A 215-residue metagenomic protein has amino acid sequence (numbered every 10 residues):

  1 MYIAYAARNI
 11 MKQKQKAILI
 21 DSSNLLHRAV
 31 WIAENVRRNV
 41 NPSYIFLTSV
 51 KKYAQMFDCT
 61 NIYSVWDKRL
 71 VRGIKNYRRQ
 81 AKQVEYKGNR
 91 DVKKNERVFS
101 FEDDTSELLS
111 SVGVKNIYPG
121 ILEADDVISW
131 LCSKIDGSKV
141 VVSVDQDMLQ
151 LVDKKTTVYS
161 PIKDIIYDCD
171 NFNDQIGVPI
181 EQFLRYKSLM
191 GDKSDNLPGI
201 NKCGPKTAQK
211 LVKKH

Functional and structural regions predicted by a protein language model:
M1-I10: Short, Lys/Arg-enriched N-terminal segments with co-localized hydrophobic residues within the first ~10-30 amino acids
I3, L122-S133, G177-S188: Short, motif-level signal for alpha-helix interfacial/capping segments enriched in acidic residues and aromatics/proline
K12-V142, M148-I166: Noncatalytic, basic helical substrate-engagement surface that gates or grips nucleic-acid strands
V50, C169, A208: Generic structural marker for isolated residues within well-ordered, non-membrane alpha-helices of soluble domains
E102, D125, C169, I180-F183 (+1 more regions): Alpha-helix initiation and N-capping motif
K134, K154, L189, K213-K214: Residues within well-ordered alpha-helical secondary structure of globular protein domains
D164-D192: A short, charged helix-loop
P179-Q182, M190-H215: Accessory alpha-helical DNA-binding modules that contact the DNA backbone or grooves
